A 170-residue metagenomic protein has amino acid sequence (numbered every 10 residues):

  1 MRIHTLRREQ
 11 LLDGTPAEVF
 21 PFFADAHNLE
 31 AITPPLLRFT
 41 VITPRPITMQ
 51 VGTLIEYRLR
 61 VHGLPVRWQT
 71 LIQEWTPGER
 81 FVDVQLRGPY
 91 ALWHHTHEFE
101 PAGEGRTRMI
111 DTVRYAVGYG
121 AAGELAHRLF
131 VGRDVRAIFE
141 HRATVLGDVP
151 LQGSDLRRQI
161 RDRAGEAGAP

Functional and structural regions predicted by a protein language model:
M1-Q50, G168-P170: Hydrophobic ligand-binding cavity/cleft-lining segments
T5-R7, P65-Q69, L92-H95: Short, surface-exposed coil-to-beta transition loops
E9-D13, T40, R58, L71 (+2 more regions): Generic structural detector for well-ordered beta-strands
A17-P21, E100-E104, A137-E140, T144 (+1 more regions): Replace "anionic and nucleotidyl ligands
F23-H27, L36, L129, G153 (+1 more regions): Alpha-helix boundary/capping residues
I32, W75-T76, A102: A short, compositionally biased micro-patch
T40-R87, R108, H141-V149, G153-I160 (+1 more regions): Glycine-rich portal/gate segments that line the openings of hydrophobic small-molecule binding cavities
V82-A137: Beta-strand/loop substructures that line and gate deep hydrophobic ligand-binding cavities in soluble
